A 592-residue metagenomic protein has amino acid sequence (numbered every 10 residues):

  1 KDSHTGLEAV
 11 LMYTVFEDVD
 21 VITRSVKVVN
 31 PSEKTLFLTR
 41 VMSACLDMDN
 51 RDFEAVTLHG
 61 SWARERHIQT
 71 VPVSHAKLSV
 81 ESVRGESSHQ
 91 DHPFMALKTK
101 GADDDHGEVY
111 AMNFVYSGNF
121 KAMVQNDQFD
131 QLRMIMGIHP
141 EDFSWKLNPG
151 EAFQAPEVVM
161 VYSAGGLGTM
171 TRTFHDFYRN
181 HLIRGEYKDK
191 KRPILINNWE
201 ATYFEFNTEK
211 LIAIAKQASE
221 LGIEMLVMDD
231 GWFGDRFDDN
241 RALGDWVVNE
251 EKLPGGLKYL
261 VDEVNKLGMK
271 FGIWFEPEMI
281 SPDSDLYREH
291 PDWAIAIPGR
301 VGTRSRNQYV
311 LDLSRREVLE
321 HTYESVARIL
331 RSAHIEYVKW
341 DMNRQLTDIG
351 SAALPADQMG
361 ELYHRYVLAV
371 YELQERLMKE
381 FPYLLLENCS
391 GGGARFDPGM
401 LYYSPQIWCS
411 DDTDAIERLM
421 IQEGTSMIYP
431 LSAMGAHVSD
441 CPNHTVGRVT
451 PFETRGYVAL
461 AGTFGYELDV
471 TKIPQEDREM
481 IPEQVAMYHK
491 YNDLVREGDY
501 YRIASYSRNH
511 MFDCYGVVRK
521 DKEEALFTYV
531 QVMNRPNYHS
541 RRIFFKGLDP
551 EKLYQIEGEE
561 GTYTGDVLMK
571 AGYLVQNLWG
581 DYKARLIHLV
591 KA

Functional and structural regions predicted by a protein language model:
K1-Q125, E141-F143, L553-E559: Polysaccharide-binding surfaces and accessory modules of carbohydrate-active proteins
V26, G150, I196, L226 (+7 more regions): Conserved, mostly hydrophobic/aromatic
M95, D104, S507-D549: Carbohydrate-binding surface patches
W145-A164, K583-V590: Short Pro-Gly-centered flexible turn/kink motifs
Y187-H321, Y337: Aromatic-lined carbohydrate-binding/catalytic grooves of carbohydrate-active enzymes
E224-W232, T322-L354: Active-site groove signature of glycoside hydrolases
S281-E320, H364-T471: Glycan-recognition surfaces
G565-A592: C-terminal beta-strand-rich structural cap/linker in extracellular carbohydrate-active enzymes
